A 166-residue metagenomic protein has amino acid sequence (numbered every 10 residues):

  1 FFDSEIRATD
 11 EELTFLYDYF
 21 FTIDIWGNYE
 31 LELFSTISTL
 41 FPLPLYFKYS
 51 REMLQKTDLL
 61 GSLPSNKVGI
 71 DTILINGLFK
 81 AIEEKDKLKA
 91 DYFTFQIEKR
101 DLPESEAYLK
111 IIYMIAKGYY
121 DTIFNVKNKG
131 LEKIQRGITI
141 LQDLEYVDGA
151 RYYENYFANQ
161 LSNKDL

Functional and structural regions predicted by a protein language model:
F1-F2, E32-T36, T72-K80, L109-Y120 (+1 more regions): "A position-specific structural signal for the A-helix of alpha-solenoid helical repeats
E5-I6, P42-K48, F79-A81, K117-K129 (+1 more regions): Alpha-helical linker/edge segments of TPR/alpha-solenoid repeat scaffolds and analogous pre-/post-domain helices
E5-T14, L43-Q55, E84-F95, G130-K133: Helix-turn-helix repeat elements of alpha-solenoid scaffolds
L13-G61: Hydrophobic, aromatic-enriched interface-forming segments
F15-F21, L54-G61, T94-L102, Q135-Y146: Amphipathic alpha-helical segments of tetratricopeptide repeats
W26-L33, P64-I73, P103-Y113, L144-N155: Alpha-solenoid helical repeat architecture
N76-E132, L141: Extended alpha-helical scaffolding segments
N128-L166: C-terminal non-catalytic interaction modules
